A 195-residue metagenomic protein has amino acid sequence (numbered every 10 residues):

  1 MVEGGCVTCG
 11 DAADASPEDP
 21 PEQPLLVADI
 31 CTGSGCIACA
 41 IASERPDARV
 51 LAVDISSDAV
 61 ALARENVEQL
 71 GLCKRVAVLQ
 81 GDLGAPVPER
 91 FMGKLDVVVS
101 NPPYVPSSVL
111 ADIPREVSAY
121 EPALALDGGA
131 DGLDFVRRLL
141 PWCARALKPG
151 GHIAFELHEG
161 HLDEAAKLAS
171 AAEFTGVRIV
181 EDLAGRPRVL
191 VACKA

Functional and structural regions predicted by a protein language model:
M1-D112: Conserved SAM/SAH cofactor-binding pocket of Class I
E3, E44, E116, E121 (+1 more regions): Acidic-residue sensor for enzyme active/binding pockets
L25, L51, L62, L70-L72 (+7 more regions): Generic leucine side-chain signal with a strong bias for well-ordered alpha-helical environments
I37, A63, N101, V117 (+3 more regions): Residue-level signal for inorganic ion chemistry
Y104-F135: Mobile active-site "lid"/loop adjacent to the S-adenosyl-L-methionine
S108, K194-A195: Short loop segments at secondary-structure junctions
A130-C193: Conserved Class I SAM-dependent methyltransferase catalytic core
